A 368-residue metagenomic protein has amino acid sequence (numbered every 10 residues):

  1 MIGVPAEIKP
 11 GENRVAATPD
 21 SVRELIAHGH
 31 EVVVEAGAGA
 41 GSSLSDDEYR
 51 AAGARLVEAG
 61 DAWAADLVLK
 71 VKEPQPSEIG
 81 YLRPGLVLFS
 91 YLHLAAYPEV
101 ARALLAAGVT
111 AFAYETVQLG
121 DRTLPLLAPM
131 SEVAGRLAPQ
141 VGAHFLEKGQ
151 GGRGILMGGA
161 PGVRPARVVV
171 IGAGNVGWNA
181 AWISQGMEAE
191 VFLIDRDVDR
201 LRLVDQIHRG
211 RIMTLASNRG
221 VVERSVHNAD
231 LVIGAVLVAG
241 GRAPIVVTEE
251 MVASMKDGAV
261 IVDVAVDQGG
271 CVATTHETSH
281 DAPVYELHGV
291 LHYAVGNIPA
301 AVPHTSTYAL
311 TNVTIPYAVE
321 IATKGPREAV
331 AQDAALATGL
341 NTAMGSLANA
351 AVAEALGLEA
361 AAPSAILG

Functional and structural regions predicted by a protein language model:
M1-A103, A107: An N-terminal-biased, well-structured beta-alpha scaffold segment characteristic of Rossmann-like dinucleotide-binding
P5-L44, G149-L237, V284: Glycine-rich phosphate/diphosphate-binding loop of Rossmann-like nucleotide-binding domains
E7, P74-A166, V295-N297: Glycine/serine-rich phosphate-binding loop and adjoining beta1-alpha1 elements at the start of nucleotide-handling
E7-K9, A36-G39, E73, H93-L94 (+7 more regions): Short, ordered loop/turn segments at secondary-structure junctions
V22, D46, I79, A101 (+4 more regions): Generic hydrophobic/aromatic pocket-lining and core-packing "Φ" positions
E115-V141, F145-L156, V266, C271-G368: Adenosine-phosphate binding glycine-rich loop
Q206-H288: Rossmann-like adenosine-cofactor binding region
